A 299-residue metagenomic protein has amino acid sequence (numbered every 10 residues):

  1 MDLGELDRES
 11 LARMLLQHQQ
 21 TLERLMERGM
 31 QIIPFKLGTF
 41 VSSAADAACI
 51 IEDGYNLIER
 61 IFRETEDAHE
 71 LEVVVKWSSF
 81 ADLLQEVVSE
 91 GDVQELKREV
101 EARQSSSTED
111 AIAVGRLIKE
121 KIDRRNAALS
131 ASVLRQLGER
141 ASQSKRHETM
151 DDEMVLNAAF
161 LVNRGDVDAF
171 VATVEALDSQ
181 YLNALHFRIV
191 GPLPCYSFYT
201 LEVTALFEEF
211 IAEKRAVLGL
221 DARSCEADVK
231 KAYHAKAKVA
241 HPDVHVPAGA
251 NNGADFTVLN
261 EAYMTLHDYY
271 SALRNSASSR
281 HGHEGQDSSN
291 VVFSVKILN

Functional and structural regions predicted by a protein language model:
M1-K97, S294-N299: Charge-rich, low-complexity segments
L3-L15, V74, A81-K145: Surface-exposed, low-hydrophobicity interaction/linker segments
F62, S144-E153: Short, flexible, solvent-exposed loop/turn segments with mixed acidic/basic and small polar residues
V73, V155-G165, F170: Short cationic amphipathic helices and targeting signals
F80, R188-V203: Short proline/glycine- and acidic-rich turn/helix-capping motifs at secondary-structure junctions
F170-D178: Short amphipathic alpha-helices in soluble, non-transmembrane regions that often serve as interface/regulatory elements
Y181-L185: Long beta-strand-rich cores associated with HINT superfamily self-processing modules
Y199-N251, V258-N299: N-terminal J-domain/J-like co-chaperone modules of DnaJ/Hsp40 proteins
